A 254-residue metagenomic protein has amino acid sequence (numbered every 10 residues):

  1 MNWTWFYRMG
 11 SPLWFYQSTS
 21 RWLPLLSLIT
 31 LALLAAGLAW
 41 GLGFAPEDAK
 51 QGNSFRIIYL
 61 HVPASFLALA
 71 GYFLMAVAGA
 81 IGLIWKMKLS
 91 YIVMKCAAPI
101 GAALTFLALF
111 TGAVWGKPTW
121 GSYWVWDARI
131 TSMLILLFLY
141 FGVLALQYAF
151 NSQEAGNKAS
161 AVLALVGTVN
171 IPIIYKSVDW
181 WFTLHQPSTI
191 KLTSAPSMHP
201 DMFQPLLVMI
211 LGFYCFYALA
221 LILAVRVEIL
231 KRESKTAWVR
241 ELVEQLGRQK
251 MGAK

Functional and structural regions predicted by a protein language model:
M1-T19, S194, R226-K254: Extramembrane terminal tails and long inter-domain/linker segments of multi-pass membrane proteins
W3, I100-Q147: Membrane-interface helix-loop-helix modules in multi-pass inner-membrane proteins
S18-L25, F55-A70, W126-A128, P200-L211: Membrane-entry segments of alpha-helical transmembrane domains in multi-pass membrane proteins
L31-A49: Alpha-helical transmembrane segments of multi-pass membrane proteins
G52-Y59, T119-S132, G156-S160: Non-cytosolic membrane-interface motifs at loop->transmembrane helix junctions
V62, W180-C215, W238-K250: Membrane-interface transmembrane-helix boundary segments in multi-pass integral membrane proteins
P63-A78, I135-Q147, Q204-I222: Hydrophobic cores of alpha-helical transmembrane segments in multi-pass inner/ER membrane proteins, independent
S160-K176: Hydrophobic alpha-helical membrane-insertion segments
